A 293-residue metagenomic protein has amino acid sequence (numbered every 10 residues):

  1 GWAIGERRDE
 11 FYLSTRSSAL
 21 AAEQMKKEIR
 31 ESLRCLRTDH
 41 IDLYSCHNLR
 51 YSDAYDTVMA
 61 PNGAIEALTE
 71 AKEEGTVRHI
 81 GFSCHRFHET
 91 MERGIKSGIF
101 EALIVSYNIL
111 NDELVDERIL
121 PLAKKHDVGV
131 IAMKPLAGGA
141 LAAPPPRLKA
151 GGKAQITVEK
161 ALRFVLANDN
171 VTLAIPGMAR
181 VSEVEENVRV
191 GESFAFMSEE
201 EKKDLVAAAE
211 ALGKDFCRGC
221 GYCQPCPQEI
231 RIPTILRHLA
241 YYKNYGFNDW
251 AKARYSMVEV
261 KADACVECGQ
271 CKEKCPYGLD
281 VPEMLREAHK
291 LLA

Functional and structural regions predicted by a protein language model:
G1-F11: N-terminal binding-site loop/beta-alpha segment at the start of enzyme catalytic domains that lines or forms
W2, K96, A167: Short, well-ordered alpha-helices that flank and scaffold nucleotide-derived cofactor binding pockets
G5, L20-I131, K153: Glycine/proline-rich, positively charged, aromatic-decorated active-site loop/lid region on the catalytic face
D9-S14, S45-N48, G139-A140: N-terminal small/glycine-rich loop or linker at the start of catalytic domains across soluble metabolic enzymes
F11-L13, I80, V130, A174: Hydrophobic/aromatic residues located in beta-strands of well-ordered beta-sheets within soluble catalytic
L13-T15, Y51-A54, G75-V77, L103-S106 (+3 more regions): A short, structure-level motif marking secondary-structure boundaries and short turns
R16-S17, Y107, M133, M178: Fold-independent oxyanion-binding glycine-rich loops and adjacent beta-strand/coil segments at enzyme active sites
R118-A293: Structured C-terminal cap/extension of enzyme domains
